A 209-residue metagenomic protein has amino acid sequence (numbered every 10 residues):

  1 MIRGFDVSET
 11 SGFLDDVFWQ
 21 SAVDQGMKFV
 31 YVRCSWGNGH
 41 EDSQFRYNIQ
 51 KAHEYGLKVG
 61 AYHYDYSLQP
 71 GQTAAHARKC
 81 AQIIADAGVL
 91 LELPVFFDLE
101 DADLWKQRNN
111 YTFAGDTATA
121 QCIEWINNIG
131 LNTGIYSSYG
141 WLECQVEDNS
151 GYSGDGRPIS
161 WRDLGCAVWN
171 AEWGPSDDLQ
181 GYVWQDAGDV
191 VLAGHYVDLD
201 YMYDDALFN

Functional and structural regions predicted by a protein language model:
M1-N128: Substrate-binding cleft of extracellular glycoside hydrolase catalytic domains
M1-S11, D15-D24, K28, N149-N209: Functionally critical loop-and-helix segments that line ligand-binding/catalytic clefts of soluble enzyme domains
Y31, Y47, Y55, Y62-Y66 (+6 more regions): Sequence-level detector for tyrosine residue identity
N38, S67, W141-E143, S176 (+1 more regions): Surface-exposed, flexible loop/turn segments at secondary-structure boundaries
A52, G71-Q72, I135-L142, N209: Noncatalytic linker/hinge segments flanking ATPase motor cores
A61, Q121-E124, G130, A193-D205: A broadly tuned preference for mixed-charge, low-complexity surface segments
K79-I83, L104-T117, G140-N149, Y182-Y203: Short secondary-structure transition/capping segments
E92-P175: Catalytic domains of cell-wall/extracellular-matrix polysaccharide-remodeling enzymes, centered on de-N-acetylation
